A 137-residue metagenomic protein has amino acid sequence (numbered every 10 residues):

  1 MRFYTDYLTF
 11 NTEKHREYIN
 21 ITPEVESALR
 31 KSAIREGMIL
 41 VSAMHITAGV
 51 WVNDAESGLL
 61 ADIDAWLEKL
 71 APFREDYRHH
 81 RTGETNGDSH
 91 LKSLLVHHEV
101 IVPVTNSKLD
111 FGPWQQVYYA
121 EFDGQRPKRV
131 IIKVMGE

Functional and structural regions predicted by a protein language model:
M1-E137: Active-site histidine-anchored catalytic micro-motif
